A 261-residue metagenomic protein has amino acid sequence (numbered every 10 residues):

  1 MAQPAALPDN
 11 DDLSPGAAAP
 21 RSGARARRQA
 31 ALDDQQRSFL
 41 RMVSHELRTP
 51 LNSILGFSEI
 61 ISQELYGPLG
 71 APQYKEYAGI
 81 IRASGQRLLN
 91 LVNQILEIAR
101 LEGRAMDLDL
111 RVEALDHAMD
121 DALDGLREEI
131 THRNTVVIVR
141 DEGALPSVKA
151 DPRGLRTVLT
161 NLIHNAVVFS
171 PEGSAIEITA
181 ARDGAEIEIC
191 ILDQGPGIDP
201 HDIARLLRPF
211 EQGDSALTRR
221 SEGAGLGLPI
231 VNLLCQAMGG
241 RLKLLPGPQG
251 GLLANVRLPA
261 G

Functional and structural regions predicted by a protein language model:
R27-Q63: Primarily the dimerization/phosphotransfer
A83-L88: Short alpha-helical segment of the dimerization/phosphotransfer core of two-component systems
A99-L110: Helix-loop junction within the histidine kinase core
D109-A114, T131, V136-P146, R153: Conserved catalytic submotifs in the C-terminal HATPase_c
A166-V167: Short helix-loop "hinge" at the ATP-lid/N-box region of the Bergerat-fold HATPase_c
I198-Q212: Short conserved segment of the HATPase_c
